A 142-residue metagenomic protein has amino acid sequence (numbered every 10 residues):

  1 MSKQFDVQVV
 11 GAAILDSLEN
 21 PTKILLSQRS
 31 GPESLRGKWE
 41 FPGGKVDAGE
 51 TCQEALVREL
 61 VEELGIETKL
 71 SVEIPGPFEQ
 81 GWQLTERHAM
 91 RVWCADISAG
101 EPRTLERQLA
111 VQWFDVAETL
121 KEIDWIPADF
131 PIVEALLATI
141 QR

Functional and structural regions predicted by a protein language model:
M1-I24, K45: Conserved N-terminal beta-strand and adjoining loop/helix that marks the start of the Nudix/MutT-like hydrolase domain
V7, G76-P102, Q112, V116-A117 (+2 more regions): Active-site-adjacent beta-strand/loop module that shapes the phosphate/pyrophosphate-binding cleft
I14-D16, Q28, I97, D115: Residue-level signal for short segments within beta-strands and strand-turn junctions of well-structured beta-sheet
P21-E62: Conserved Nudix-box catalytic region and its N-terminal flanking loop in Nudix hydrolases and closely related
V46, T119-L120, V133: A generic structural signal for short hydrophobic patches within well-formed alpha-helices
E67-P77: A short coil-to-beta-strand element that immediately follows conserved catalytic motifs
P102-R107, E122-I126: Short, charged, solvent-exposed linker or helix-capping segments at domain edges/interfaces that act as flexible hinges
D124, A128-R142: Charged phosphate-binding loop/patch that engages nucleotide di/tri-phosphates or the phosphate backbone of nucleic
